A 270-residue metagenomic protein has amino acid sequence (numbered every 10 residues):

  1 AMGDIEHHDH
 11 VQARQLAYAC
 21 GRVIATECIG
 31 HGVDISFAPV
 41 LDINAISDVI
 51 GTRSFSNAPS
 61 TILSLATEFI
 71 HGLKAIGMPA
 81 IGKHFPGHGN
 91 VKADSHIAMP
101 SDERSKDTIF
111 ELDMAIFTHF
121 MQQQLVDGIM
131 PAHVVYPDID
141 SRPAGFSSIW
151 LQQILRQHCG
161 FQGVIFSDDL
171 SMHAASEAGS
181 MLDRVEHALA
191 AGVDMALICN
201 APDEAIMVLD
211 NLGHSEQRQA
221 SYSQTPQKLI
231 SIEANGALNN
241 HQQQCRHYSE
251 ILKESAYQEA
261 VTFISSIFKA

Functional and structural regions predicted by a protein language model:
H7-T26, A58-L65, T108-F110: Glycine-rich anion/phosphate-binding loops
D9, D48, I62, K106 (+1 more regions): A broad, structure-centric signal for solvent-exposed, well-ordered loop/edge residues that line or flank functional
A17-D42, I62, F69-P86: Glycine-rich, aromatic-flanked loop segments that form ligand/cofactor-binding clefts across common enzyme folds
D34-R53, N57, K83-P100, A132: Active-site-proximal loop/short-helix segments that contain or immediately flank catalytic acid/base residue(s)
T67-A220, Q224-N240, H247-I251, S255: Second-shell residues forming the walls of enzyme active-site clefts
Q242-A270: C-terminal extensions of enzymes
